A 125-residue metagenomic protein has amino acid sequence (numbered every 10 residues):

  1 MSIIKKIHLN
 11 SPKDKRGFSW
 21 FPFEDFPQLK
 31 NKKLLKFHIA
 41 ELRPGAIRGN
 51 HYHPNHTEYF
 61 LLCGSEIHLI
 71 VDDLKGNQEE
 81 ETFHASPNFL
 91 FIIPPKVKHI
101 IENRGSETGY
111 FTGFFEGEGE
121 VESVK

Functional and structural regions predicted by a protein language model:
M1-P87, E102, S106-K125: Non-catalytic, conserved peripheral segments adjacent to functional cores
S86-K98: Conserved SET/PR-domain catalytic core that frames the SAM/AdoMet-binding pocket
